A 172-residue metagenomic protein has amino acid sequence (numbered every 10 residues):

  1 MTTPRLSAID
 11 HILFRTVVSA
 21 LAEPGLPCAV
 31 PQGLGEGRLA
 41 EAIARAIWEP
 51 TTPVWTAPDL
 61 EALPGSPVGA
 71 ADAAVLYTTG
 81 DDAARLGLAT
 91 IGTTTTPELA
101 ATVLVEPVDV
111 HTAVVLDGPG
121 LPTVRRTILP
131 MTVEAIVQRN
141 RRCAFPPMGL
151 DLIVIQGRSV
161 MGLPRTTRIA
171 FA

Functional and structural regions predicted by a protein language model:
M1-P58, A62-P64, A172: N-terminal, charge-rich interaction modules
A57-A172: Internal, well-folded beta-alpha domain core
